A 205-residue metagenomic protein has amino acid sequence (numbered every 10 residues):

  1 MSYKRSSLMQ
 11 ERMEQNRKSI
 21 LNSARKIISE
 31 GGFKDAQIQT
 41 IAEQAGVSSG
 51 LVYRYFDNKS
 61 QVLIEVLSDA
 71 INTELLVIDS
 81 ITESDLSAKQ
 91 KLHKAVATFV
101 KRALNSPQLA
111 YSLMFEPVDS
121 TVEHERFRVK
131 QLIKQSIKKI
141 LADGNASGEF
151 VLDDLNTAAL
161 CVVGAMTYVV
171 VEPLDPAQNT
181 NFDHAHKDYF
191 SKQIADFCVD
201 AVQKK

Functional and structural regions predicted by a protein language model:
M1-Q15: N-terminal intrinsically disordered/low-complexity leader segments
M13-A24, I41, V66-A70, E74 (+1 more regions): Generic hydrophobic, amphipathic alpha-helix propensity
S19, I27-Q61, E65: Helix-turn-helix
L21, H93, A97, K134 (+5 more regions): An amphipathic alpha-helix signature
F56, M114-S120: Short helix-capping/turn signature of helix-turn-helix
E65, L76-N105, A158-V162, D188-S191: Hydrophobic alpha-helical connector segments
N72-D79, N105, T121-S147, N156-L160 (+1 more regions): Amphipathic alpha-helical packing segments from all-alpha helical-bundle domains
Y111, F115, N145-D196, K205: Hydrophobic/aromatic-rich alpha-helical bundle segments in the mid-to-C-terminal region
